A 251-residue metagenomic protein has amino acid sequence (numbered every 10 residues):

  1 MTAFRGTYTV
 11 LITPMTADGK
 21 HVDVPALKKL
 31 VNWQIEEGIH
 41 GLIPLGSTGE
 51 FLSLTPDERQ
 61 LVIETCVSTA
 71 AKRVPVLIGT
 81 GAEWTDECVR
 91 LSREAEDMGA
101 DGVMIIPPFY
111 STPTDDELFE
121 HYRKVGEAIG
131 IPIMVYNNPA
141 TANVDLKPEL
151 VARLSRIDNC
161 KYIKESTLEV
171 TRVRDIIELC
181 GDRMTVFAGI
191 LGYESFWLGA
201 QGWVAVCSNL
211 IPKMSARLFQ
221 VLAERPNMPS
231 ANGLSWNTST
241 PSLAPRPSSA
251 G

Functional and structural regions predicted by a protein language model:
T2-N143: Active-site beta->alpha loop and helix N-cap motifs at the rims of alpha/beta catalytic domains
E127, P139-P247: Catalytic alpha/beta core domains of metabolic enzymes, predominantly
